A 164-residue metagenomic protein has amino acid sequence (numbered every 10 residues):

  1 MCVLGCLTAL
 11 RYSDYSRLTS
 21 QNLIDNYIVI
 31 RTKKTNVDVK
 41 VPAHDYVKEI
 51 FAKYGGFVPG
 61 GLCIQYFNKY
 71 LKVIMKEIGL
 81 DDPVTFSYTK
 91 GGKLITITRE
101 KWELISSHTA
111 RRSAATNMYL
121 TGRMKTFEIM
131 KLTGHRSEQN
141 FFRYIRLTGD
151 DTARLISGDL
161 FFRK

Functional and structural regions predicted by a protein language model:
M1-S13, T116-N117: Short pre-functional
M1-V3, L23, K34-T35, V73 (+2 more regions): Conserved catalytic core of the tyrosine transesterase superfamily
G5, S16, M130: The alpha-helix within a helix-turn-helix
T8, R17-I50: Conserved tyrosine-mediated DNA breakage-rejoining catalytic core shared by Y-recombinases
Q21-Y27, L120-R143: Short, polar N-cap/turn motifs at the start of nucleic acid-interacting alpha helices
T32-N36, T133-G158: Catalytic-site neighborhood detector that most strongly recognizes the C-terminal catalytic loop/helix of tyrosine
F57, K69, L80, D159-K164: C-terminal secondary-structure termini that scaffold catalytic or DNA-interacting sites
F57-V58, K72-K131: Short, basic (Lys/Arg/His-rich) helix/loop patches that form interaction surfaces in the mid-to-C-terminal regions
